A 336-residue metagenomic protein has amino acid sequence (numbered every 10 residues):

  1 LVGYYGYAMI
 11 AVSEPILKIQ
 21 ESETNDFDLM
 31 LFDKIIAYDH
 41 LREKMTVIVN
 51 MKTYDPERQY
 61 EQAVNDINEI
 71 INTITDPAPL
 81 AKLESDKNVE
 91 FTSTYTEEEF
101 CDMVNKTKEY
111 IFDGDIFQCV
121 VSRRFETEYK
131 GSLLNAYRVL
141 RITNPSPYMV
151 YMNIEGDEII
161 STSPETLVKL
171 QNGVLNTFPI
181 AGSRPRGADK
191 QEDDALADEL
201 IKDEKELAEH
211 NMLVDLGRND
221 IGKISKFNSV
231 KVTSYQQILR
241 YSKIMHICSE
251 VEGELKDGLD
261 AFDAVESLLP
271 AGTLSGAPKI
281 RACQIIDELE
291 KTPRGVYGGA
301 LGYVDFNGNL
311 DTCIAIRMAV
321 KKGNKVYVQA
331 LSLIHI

Functional and structural regions predicted by a protein language model:
L1-I334: Extended alpha-helical targeting/anchoring segments, especially N-terminal organellar/secretory targeting helices
